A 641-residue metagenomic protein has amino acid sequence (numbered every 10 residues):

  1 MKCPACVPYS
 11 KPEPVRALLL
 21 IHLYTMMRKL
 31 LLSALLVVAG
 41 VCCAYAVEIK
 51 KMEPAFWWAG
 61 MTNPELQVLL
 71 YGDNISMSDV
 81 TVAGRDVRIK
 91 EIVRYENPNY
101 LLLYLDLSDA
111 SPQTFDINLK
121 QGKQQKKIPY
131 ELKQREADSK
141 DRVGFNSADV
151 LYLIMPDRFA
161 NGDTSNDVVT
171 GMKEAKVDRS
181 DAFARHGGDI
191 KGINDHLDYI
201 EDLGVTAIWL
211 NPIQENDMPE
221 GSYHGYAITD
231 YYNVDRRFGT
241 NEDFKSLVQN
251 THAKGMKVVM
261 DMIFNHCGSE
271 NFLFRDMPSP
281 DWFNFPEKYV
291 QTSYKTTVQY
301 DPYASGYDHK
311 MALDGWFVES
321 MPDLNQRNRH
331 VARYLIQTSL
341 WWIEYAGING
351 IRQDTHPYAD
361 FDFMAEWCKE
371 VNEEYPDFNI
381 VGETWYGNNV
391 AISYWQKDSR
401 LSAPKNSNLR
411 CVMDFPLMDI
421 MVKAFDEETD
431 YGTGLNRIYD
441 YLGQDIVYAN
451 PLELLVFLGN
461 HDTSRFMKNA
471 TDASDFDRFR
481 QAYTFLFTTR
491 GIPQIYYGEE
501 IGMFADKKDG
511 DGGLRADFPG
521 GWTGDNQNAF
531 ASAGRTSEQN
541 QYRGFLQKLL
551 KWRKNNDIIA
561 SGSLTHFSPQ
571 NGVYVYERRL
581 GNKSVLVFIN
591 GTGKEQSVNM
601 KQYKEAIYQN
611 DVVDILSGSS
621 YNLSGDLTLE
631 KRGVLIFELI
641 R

Functional and structural regions predicted by a protein language model:
V47-S76, Q134: Beta-strand/beta-sandwich contexts
R94-G144: Extended acidic/polar, glycine-enriched regions that form or flank non-catalytic beta-rich accessory modules
L132-L153, R158, G162-D163: Low-complexity, Pro/Ser/Thr- and charge-rich linker/hinge segments at domain boundaries
I154, I200, L210, Y231 (+9 more regions): Conserved, mostly hydrophobic/aromatic
F159-L340, Y345, M364-E374, V390-I392 (+3 more regions): Substrate-binding/active-site clefts of carbohydrate-active enzymes
G162-D181, R185, W385-Y386, I420 (+4 more regions): Loop/helix patches that line or flank the sugar-binding groove of alpha-linked glycan CAZymes
H266, N271-F274, T338-L340, E344-Y448 (+5 more regions): Active-site-proximal helices and loops of the catalytic beta/alpha 8
L623-R641: C-terminal beta-strand-rich structural cap/linker in extracellular carbohydrate-active enzymes
